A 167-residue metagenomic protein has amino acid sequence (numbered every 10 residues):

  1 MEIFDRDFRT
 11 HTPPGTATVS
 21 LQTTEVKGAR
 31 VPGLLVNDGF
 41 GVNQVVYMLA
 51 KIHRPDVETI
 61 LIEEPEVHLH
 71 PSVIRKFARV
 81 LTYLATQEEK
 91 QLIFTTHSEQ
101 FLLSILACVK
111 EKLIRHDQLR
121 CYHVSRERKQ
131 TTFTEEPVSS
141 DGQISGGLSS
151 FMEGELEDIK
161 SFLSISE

Functional and structural regions predicted by a protein language model:
M1-T12: Amphipathic alpha-helical domain-onset/packing element
H11-I165: Switch/communication elements of ASCE P-loop NTPase nucleotide-binding domains
